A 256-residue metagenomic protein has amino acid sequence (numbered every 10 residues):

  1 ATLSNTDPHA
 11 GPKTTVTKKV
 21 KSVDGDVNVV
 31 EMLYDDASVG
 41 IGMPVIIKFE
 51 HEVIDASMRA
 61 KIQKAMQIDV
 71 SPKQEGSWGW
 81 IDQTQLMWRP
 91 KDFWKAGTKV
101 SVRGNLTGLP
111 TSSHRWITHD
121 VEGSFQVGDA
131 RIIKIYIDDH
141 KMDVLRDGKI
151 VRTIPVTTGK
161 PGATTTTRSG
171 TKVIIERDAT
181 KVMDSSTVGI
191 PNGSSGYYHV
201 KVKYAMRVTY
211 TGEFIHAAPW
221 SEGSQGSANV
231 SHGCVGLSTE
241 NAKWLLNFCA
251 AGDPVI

Functional and structural regions predicted by a protein language model:
A1-A130, V156: Acidic, low-complexity Ser/Thr/Gly/Pro-rich repeat segments typical of extracellular/periplasmic and surface-exposed
T17-D26, E122, K160-S169, R177-K181 (+1 more regions): Post-signal peptide N-terminal regions of Sec-secreted extracellular proteins
I46, Q63-A65, D139, T153 (+4 more regions): Extracytoplasmic/secreted envelope proteins and their assembly/folding machinery, especially bacterial periplasmic
I47, I133-Y136, D143-V144, R152-T153 (+5 more regions): Structural recognition of the beta-strand scaffold that forms the well-ordered cores of secreted hydrolase catalytic
E50-I54, K99, N105-L109, D147 (+4 more regions): Sec-exported extracytoplasmic/periplasmic mature domains
V53, F93, H140-M142, K149-V151 (+5 more regions): Solvent-exposed loop/turn segments at secondary-structure junctions within structured extracellular/periplasmic domains
V121-P161: A structural motif detector for short, solvent-exposed N-terminal "entry" segments of globular domains
T166-S169, S185-I256: Exported/periplasmic cell-wall-interacting domains
